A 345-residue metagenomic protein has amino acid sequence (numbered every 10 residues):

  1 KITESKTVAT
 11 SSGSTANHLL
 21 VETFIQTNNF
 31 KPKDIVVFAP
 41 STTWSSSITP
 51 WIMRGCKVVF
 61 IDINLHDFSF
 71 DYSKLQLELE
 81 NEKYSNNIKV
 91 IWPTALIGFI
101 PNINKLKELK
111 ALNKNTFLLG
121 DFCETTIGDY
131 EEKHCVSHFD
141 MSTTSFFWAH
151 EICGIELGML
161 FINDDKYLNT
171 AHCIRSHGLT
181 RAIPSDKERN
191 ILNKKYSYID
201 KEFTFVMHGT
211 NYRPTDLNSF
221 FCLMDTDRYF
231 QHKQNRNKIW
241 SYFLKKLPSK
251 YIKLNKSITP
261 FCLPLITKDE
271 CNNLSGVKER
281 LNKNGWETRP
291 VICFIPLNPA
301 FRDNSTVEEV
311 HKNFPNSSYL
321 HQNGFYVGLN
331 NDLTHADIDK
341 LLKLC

Functional and structural regions predicted by a protein language model:
K1-V36, P50-I52, F60: Phosphate-binding glycine-rich loop
T42-I48: Conserved coil-to-alpha-helix start sites within the AMP-binding
G55: Structured binding elements
H66-G154, M159-N169, N273: Active-site phosphate-binding strand-loop segment of PLP-dependent enzymes
T125-E132, H138-C262: Active-site region of PLP-dependent enzymes
S145, P260-E270, L297-E308, Q322-H335: Conserved PLP-binding active-site segment of the aspartate aminotransferase-like
A171, N273-N284, L341-C345: Short amphipathic alpha-helices in soluble, non-transmembrane regions that often serve as interface/regulatory elements
L179-I191, Y242, V277-N313, Y319-F325: Conserved PLP cofactor-binding pocket of PLP-dependent enzymes
